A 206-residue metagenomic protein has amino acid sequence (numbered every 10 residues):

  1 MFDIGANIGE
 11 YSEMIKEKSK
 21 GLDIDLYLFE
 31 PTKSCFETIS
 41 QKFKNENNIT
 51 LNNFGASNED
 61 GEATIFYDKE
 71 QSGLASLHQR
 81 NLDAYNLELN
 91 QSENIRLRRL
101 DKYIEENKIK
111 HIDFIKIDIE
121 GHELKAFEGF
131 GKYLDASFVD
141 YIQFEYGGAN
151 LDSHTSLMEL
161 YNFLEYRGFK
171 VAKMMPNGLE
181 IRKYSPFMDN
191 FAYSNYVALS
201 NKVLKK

Functional and structural regions predicted by a protein language model:
M1-K206: Phosphate/nucleotide-binding beta-alpha loop and adjacent structural elements of enzyme active sites
